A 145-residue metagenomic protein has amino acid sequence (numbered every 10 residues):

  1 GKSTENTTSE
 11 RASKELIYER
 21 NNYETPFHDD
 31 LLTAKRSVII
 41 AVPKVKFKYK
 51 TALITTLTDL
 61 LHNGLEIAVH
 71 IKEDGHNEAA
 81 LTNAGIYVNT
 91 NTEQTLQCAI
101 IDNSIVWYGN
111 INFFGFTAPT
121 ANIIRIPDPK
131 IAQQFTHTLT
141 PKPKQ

Functional and structural regions predicted by a protein language model:
G1-Q145: PLD/PLD-like phosphodiesterase catalytic module centered on the HKD motif
